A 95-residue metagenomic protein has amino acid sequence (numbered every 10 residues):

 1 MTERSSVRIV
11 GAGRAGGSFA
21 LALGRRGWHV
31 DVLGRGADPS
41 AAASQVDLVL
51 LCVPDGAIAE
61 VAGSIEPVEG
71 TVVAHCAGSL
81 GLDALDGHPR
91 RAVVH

Functional and structural regions predicted by a protein language model:
M1-S44: NAD(P)+-binding Rossmann beta1-loop-alpha1 motif at the extreme N-terminus of oxidoreductases
P39-H95: Rossmann-like NAD(P)(H) cofactor-binding subdomain of soluble oxidoreductases
